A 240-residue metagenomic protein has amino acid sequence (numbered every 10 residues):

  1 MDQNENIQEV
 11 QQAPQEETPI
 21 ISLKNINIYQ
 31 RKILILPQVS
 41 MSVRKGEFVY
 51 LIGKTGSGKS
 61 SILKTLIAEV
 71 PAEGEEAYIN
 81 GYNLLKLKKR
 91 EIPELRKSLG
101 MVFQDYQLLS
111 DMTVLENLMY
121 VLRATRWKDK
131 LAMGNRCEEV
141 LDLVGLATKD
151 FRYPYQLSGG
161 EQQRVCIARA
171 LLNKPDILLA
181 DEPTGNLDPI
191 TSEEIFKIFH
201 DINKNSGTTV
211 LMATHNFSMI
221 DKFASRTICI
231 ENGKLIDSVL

Functional and structural regions predicted by a protein language model:
I67: Helix-to-loop junction immediately C-terminal to a conserved catalytic motif
E75-N83: Conserved ABC transporter NBD signature motif
M112-Y120: Short coil-to-helix segment of the ABC ATPase nucleotide-binding domain corresponding to the Q-loop/switch region
R152-Y155, N173, S206: Conserved signature/switch motifs of ABC ATPase nucleotide-binding domains
Y153-Q163: Conserved ABC ATPase signature
I167: Hydrophobic anchor residue at the start of the ABC signature
L178-D181: Catalytic Walker B motif of ABC-type/P-loop ATPase nucleotide-binding domains
